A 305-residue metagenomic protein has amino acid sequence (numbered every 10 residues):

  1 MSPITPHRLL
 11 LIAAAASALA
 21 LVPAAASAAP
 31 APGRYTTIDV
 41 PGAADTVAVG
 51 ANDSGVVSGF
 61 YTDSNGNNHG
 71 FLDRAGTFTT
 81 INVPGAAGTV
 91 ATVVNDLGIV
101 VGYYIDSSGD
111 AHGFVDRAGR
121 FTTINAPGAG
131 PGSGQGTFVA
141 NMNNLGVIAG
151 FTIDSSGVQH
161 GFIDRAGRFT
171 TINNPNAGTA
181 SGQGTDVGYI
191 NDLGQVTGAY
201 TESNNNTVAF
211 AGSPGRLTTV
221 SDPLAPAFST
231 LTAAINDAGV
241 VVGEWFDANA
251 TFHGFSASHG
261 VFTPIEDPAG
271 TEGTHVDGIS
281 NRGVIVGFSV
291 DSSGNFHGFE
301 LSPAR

Functional and structural regions predicted by a protein language model:
S2-I12: Bacterial N-terminal signal peptides that target proteins for export
I4, L21, A25-R305: Residue-level hotspots at or immediately adjacent to binding/recognition sites across diverse folds
I12-V22: Bacterial N-terminal signal peptides
